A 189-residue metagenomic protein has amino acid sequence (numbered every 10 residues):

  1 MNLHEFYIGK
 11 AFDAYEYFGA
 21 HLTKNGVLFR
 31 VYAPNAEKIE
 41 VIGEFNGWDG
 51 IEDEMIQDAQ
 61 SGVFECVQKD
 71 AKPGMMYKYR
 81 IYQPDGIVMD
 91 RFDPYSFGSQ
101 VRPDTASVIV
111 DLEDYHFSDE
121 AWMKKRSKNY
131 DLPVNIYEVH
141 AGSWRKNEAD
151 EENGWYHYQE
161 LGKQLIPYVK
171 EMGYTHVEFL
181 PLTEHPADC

Functional and structural regions predicted by a protein language model:
M1-K24, L28, D58-E138, S143-N153 (+1 more regions): The feature marks proteins involved in alpha-glucan
V31, Y79, V139, V169 (+1 more regions): Conserved, mostly hydrophobic/aromatic
Y32-I39, K72: Short proline/glycine-enriched turn/loop motifs at strand-loop junctions of beta-rich domains
I39-V41, Y77: Short beta-strand elements bearing conserved aromatic residues within extracellular beta-rich modules
E44-D49, P84: Change "in extracellular beta-sheet-rich domains … of secreted and cell-surface proteins" to "in beta-sheet-rich domains
G50-A59: Solvent-exposed serine/threonine-rich low-complexity stretches and specific carbohydrate-binding patches
M123-S127, G162-G173: Short amphipathic alpha-helices and their capping/turn segments at secondary-structure boundaries
K146-N147, N153-Y156, Y168-C189: Aromatic-lined carbohydrate-binding/catalytic grooves of carbohydrate-active enzymes
